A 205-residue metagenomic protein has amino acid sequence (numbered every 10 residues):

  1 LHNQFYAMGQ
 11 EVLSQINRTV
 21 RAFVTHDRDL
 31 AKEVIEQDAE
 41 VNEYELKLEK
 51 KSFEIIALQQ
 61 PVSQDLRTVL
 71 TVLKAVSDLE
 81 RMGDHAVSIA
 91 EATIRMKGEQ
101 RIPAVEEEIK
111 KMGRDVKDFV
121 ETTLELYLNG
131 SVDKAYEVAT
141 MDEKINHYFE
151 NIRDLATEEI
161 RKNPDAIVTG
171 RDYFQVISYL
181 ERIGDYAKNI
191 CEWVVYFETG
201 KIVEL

Functional and structural regions predicted by a protein language model:
L1-L205: Cytosolic, long alpha-helical scaffolding segments
